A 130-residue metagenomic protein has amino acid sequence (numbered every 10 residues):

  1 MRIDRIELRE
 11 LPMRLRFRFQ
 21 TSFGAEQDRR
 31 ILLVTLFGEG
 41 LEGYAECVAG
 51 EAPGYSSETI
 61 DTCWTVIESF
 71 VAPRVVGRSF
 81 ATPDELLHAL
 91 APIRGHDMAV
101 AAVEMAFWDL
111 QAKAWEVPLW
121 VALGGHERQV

Functional and structural regions predicted by a protein language model:
M1-V130: N-terminal capping/lid subdomain adjacent to the active-site entrance of alpha/beta enzymes
